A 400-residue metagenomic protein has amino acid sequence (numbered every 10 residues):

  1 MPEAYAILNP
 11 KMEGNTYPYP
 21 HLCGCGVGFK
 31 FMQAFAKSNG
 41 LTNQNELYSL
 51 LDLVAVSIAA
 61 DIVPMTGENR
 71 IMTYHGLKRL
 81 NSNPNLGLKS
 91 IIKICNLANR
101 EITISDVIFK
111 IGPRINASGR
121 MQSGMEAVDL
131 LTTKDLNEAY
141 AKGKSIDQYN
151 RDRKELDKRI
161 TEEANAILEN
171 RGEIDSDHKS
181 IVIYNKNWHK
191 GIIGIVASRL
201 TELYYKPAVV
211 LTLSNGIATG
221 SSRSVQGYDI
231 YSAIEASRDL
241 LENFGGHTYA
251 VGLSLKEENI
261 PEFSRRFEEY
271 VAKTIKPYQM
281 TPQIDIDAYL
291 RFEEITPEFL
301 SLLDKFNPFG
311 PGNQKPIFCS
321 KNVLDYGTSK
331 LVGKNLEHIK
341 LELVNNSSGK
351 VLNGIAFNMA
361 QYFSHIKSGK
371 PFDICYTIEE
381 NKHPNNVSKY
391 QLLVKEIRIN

Functional and structural regions predicted by a protein language model:
M1-V27, K37, E46: Hydrophobic, small-residue-rich alpha-helical packing segments that form membrane-like cores
E3, K37-E262, Q279, Q283 (+1 more regions): Hydrophobic helix-and-loop "lid/oligomerization" segment in the mid-to-C-terminal part of catalytic domains
I7-P10, A55, V210, A288 (+2 more regions): Structural signal for conserved beta-strand scaffold positions within catalytic alpha/beta enzyme cores
Y19, N99, S198-R199, S329-K330 (+1 more regions): A generic local secondary-structure boundary/capping motif
A34: Extracytoplasmic/lumenal acceptor-recognition loop(s) of multi-pass membrane glycoenzymes
G67, E138-K142, N150-I183, A236-N400: Mid-to-C-terminal polyanion-binding domains and interfaces
